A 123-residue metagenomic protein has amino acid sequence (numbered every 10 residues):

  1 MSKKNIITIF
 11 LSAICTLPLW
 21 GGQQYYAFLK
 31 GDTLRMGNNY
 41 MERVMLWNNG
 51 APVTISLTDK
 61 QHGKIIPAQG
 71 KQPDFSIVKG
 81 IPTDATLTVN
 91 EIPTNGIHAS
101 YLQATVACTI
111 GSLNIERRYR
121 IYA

Functional and structural regions predicted by a protein language model:
M1-N5: Positively charged n-region of N-terminal signal peptides that target proteins for export
I7-T8, A68: Short amphipathic alpha-helical "recognition" segments used for binding
T8-P18: Bacterial N-terminal signal peptides
G21-A123: Beta-strand-rich N-terminal accessory domains
